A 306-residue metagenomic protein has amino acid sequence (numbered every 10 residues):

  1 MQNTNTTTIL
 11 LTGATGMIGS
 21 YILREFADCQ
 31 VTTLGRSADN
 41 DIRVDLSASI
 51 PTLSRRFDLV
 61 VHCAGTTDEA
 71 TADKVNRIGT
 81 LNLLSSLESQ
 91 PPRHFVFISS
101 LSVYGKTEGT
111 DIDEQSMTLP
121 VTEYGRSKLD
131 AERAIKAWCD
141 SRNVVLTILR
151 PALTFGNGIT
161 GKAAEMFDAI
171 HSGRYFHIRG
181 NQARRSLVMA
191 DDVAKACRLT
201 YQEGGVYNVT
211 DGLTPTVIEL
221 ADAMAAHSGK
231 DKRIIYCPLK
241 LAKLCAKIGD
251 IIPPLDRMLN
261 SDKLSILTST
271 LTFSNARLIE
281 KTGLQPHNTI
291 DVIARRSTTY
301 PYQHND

Functional and structural regions predicted by a protein language model:
T7-D28: N-terminal Rossmann NAD(P)H-binding glycine-rich loop of SDR-like oxidoreductase domains
N40, L46-N82, S86, V103-K106: NAD(P)H-binding glycine-rich loop region in Rossmannoid oxidoreductase-like domains and their noncatalytic homologs
N82-E123, C139: Conserved Rossmann-fold NAD(P)-dependent oxidoreductase catalytic core, especially the SDR/UDP-sugar
L119-T147: Active-site Tyr-X1-5-Lys
I159-E165, R179-Y201, N208: Substrate-positioning beta->alpha
A190, D222, C245-P286: Conserved C-terminal active-site "lid" loop/helix of NAD(P)H-dependent oxidoreductases that clamps the redox cofactor
L199-M258, R295-D306: Mid/C-terminal beta-alpha module of Rossmann-like enzyme folds, strongest in SDR-family dehydrogenases/epimerases
N275-D306: Amphipathic terminal alpha-helices
